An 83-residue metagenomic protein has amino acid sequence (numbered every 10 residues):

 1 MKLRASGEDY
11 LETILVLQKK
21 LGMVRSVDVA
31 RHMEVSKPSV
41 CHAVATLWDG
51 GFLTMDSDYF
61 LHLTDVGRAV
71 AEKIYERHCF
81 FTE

Functional and structural regions predicted by a protein language model:
M1-V35: N-terminal helix-turn-helix DNA-binding core of bacterial DNA-binding proteins
P38: Key DNA-contact positions within bacterial/archaeal DNA-binding proteins
V44-A45: Short, hydrophobic-biased segments on the C-terminal half of alpha helices that form "recognition helices"
W48-D56: A short, conserved structural fragment
Y59-R77: Basic, amphipathic "hinge/linker" alpha-helix immediately C-terminal to the N-terminal HTH DNA-binding motif
C79-E83: Amphipathic alpha-helical dimerization/coiled-coil segments that flank or bridge DNA-binding/regulatory modules
